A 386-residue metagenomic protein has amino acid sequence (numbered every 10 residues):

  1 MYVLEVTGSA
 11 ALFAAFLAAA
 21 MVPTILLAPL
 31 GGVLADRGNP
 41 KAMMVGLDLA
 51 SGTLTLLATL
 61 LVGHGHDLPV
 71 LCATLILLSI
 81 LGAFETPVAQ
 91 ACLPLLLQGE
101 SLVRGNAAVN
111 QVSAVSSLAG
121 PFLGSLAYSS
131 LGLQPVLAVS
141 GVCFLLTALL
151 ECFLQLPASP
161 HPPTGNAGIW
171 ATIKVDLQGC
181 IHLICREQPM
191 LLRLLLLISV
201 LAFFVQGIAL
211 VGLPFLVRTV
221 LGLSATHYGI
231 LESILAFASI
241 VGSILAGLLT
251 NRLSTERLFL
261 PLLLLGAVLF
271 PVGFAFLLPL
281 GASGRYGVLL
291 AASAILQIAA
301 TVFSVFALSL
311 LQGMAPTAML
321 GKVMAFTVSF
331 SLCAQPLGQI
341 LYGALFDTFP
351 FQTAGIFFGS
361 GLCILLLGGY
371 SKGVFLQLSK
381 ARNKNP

Functional and structural regions predicted by a protein language model:
M1-P23, E187-L235: Helix-loop boundary and gating motifs at the non-cytosolic
E5-V6, D36-R37, G63-H64, L95 (+4 more regions): Membrane-helix boundary and inter-helical linker elements of multi-pass secondary transporters
A10, A14, L68-I76, L195-L196 (+1 more regions): The feature captures the transmembrane alpha-helix scaffold of multi-pass secondary transporters
A11-A15, L27, A42-L49, R104-A108 (+7 more regions): Signature of the 12-TM Major Facilitator Superfamily
A20-V33, N39-L54, V70-S129, C143 (+5 more regions): Substrate-agnostic recognition of the 12-TM MFS/MFS-like secondary transporter fold
L26, M43, G52, L57 (+3 more regions): C-terminal transmembrane bundle of multi-pass solute transporters/carriers
L68-L75, S79, R104-P162, S233 (+4 more regions): Hydrophobic alpha-helical transmembrane segments
P157-L196: Juxtamembrane intracellular "pre-TM" segments in multi-pass secondary transporters
